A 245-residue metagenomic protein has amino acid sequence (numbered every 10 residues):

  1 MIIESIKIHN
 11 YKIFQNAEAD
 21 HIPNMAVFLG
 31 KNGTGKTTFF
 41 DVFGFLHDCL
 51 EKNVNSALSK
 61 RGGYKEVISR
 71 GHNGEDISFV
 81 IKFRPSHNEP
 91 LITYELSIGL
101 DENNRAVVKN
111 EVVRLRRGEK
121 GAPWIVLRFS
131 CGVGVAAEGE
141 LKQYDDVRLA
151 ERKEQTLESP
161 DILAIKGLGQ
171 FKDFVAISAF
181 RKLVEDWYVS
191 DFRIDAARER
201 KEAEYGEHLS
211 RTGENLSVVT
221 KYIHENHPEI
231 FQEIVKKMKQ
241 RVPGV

Functional and structural regions predicted by a protein language model:
M1-S78: Pre-Walker A-like glycine/lysine-rich segment at the N-terminus of P-loop NTPase domains
E4-K7, N32-G33, T38, A57 (+4 more regions): Short linear sequence motifs
H9-Y11, S69-G71, S86, Q155 (+1 more regions): Generic marker of residues within folded, mature protein domains
L46, I81, L96: Hydrophobic/aromatic pocket-lining and membrane-interface residues
S69-F79, S210-V219: Short, charged low-complexity intrinsically disordered segments located at boundaries of structured domains
F79-S86: Short beta-strand segments that buttress and anchor functional surface loops
N88-K236, Q240-R241: Electropositive, glycine-dotted interaction segments that contact anionic polymers or phosphate-rich ligands
G244-V245: Short acidic amphipathic segments
